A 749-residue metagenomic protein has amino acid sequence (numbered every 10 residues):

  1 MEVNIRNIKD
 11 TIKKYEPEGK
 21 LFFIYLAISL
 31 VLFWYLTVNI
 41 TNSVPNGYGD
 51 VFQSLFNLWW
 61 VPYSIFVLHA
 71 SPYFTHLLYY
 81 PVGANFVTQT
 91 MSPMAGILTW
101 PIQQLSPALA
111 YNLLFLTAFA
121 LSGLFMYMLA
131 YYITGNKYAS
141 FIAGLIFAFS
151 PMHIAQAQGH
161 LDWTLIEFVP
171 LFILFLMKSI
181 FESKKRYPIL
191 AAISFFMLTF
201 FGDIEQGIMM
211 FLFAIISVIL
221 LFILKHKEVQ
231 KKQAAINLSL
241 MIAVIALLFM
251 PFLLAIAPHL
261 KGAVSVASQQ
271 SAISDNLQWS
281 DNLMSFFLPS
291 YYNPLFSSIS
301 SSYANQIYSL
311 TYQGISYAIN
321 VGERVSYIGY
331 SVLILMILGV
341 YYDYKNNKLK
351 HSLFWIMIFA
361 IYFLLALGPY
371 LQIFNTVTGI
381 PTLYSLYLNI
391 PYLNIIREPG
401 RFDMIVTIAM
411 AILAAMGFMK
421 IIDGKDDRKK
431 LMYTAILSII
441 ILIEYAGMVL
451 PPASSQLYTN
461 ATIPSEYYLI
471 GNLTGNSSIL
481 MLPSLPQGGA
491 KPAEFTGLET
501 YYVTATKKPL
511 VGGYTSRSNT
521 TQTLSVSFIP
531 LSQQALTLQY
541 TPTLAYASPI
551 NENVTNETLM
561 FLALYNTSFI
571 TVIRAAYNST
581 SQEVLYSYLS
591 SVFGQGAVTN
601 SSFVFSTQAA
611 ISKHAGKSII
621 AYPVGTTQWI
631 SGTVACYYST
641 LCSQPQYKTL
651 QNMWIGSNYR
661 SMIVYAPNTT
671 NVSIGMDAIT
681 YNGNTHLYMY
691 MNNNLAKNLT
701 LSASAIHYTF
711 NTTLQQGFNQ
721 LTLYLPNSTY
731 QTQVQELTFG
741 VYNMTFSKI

Functional and structural regions predicted by a protein language model:
M1-Y35, Q233-V244, Y341-I358, T434-L437: Start-transfer (signal-anchor) and selected internal transmembrane alpha helices of multi-pass inner/ER membrane
V3-I8, I219, I223, I328-A366 (+1 more regions): Hydrophobic, aromatic-rich transmembrane alpha-helices and their immediate juxtamembrane boundary segments
E18-G49, F56, W60, A243-K261 (+1 more regions): Transmembrane signal-anchor helices characteristic of membrane glycosylation enzymes that use polyprenol
Y25, L114-I133, K137-L224, L238-A255 (+1 more regions): Membrane-embedded helix bundles of polyisoprenyl
S29-G123, A148-P170, G202, D275-I319 (+3 more regions): Membrane-interface coil-to-helix junctions
S265-D275, N305, K348, D427 (+1 more regions): Extracytoplasmic
Y327-Y330, P381-I421: Hydrophobic/aromatic-rich transmembrane helices and adjacent perimembrane loops
S612-T669, D677-N682, T729-I749: Glycan-recognition and processing domains
